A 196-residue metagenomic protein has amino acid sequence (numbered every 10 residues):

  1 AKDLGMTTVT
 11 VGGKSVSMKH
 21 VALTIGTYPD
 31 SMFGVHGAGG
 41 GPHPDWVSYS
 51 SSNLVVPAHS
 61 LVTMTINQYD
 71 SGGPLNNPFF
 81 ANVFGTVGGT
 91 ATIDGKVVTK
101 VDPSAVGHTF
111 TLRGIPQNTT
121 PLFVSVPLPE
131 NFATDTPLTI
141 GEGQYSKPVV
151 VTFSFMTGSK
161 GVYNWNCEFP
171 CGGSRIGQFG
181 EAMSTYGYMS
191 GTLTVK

Functional and structural regions predicted by a protein language model:
A1-D102: Extracytoplasmic entry segments of secretory-pathway proteins
T86-G89, D94-K196: Extracellular/periplasmic metallocenter environments
